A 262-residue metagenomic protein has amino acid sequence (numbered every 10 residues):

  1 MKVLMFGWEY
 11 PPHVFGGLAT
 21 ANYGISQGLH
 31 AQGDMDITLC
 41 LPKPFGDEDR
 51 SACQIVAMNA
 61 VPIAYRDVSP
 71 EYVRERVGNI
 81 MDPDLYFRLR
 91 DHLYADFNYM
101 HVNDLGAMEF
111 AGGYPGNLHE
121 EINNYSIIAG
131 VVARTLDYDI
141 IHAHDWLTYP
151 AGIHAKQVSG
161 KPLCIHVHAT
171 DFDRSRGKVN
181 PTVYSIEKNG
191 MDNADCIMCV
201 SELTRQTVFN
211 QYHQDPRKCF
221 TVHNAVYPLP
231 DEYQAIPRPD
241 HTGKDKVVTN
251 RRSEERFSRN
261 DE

Functional and structural regions predicted by a protein language model:
V3, I140-H142, Y149, I153-R174: Active-site proximal beta-strand in glycosyltransferases
G28, D34-A133: A conserved catalytic-core segment of Leloir-type glycosyltransferases
L118-I128, P162-C164, F172-N189, P228: Nucleotide-sugar donor phosphate/pyrophosphate-binding loop at the beta->alpha transition of glycosyltransferases
G130-T135, Q157, N180-I197: Membrane-proximal helix-turn-helix segments that form the acceptor-binding/catalytic region of lipid-linked
I141-H142, N193-S201: A short beta-strand/loop micro-motif in the catalytic core of glycosyltransferases that engages the nucleotide-sugar
L203, A225: Carbohydrate-associated surface elements
P239-E254: Conserved donor-binding/catalytic core segment of Leloir-type glycosyltransferases
E255-E262: Conserved small/polar residues in nucleotide/adenosyl-binding loops
